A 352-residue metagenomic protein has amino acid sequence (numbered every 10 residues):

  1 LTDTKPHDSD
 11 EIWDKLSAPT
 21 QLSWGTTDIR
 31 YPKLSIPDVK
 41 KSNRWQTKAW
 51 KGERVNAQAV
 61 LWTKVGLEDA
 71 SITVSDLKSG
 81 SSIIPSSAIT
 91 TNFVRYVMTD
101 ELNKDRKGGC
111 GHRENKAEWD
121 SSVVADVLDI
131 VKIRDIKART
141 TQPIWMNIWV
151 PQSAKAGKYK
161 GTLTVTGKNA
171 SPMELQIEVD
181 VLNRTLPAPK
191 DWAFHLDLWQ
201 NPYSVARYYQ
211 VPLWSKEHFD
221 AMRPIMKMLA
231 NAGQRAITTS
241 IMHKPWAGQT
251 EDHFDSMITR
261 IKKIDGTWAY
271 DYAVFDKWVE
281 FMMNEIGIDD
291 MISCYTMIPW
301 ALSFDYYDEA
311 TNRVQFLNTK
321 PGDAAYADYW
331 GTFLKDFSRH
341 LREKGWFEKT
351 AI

Functional and structural regions predicted by a protein language model:
L1, I83-I84, N312, F316-L317: Extended hydrophobic/Leu-rich segments
L1-R44, V65, A170-L213: Long, low-complexity ectodomains and other extracytoplasmic segments of secretory-pathway proteins
T2-K41, K64-M146: Surface-exposed binding patches on compact interaction domains or structured appendages
T47-E53: Short, solvent-exposed loop/linker segments at the N-terminal edge of repeated beta-sheet extracellular domains
K48, V60-K78, V131-D191, F219: Extended acidic/polar, glycine-enriched regions that form or flank non-catalytic beta-rich accessory modules
E53-V55, V131, E280, T332: A short, hydrophobic secondary-structure junction motif
R54-Q58, L67-D69, A236, M291 (+1 more regions): A common structural microfeature
D120, W149, K160-G167, M173-I352: Aromatic-lined carbohydrate-binding surfaces of glycoside hydrolases
